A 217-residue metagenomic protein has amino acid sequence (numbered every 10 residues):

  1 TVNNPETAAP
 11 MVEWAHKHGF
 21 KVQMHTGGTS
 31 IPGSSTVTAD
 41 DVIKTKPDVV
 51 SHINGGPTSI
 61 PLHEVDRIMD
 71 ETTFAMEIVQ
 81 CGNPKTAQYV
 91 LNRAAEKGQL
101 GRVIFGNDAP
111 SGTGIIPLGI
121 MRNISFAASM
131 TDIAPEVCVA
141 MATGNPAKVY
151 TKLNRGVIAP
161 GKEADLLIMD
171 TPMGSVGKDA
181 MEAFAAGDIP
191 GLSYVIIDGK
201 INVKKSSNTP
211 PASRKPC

Functional and structural regions predicted by a protein language model:
T1-G114: Active-site core of metal-dependent hydrolases
T7, S34, I60-P61, T86 (+4 more regions): Residue-level preference for nonpolar/small residues embedded in alpha-helices
V12, A39, I124-S125, G144 (+1 more regions): Short glycine-/small-residue-rich flexible loop motifs, especially phosphate/cofactor-binding loops
V12, L118, A180-M181: Short amphipathic alpha-helical segments
I31-G33, K148-T151, V176: Short gly/ser/thr-rich secondary-structure transition/capping motifs
N92-T171: His/Asp/Glu-enriched, well-ordered alpha-helical/loop segment that forms or immediately abuts the divalent-metal
G156-A159, S213-C217: A short, hydrophobic/aromatic-rich structural module that often spans a beta strand with its adjoining loop
A164-K215: C-terminal cap of metal-dependent C-N hydrolases
